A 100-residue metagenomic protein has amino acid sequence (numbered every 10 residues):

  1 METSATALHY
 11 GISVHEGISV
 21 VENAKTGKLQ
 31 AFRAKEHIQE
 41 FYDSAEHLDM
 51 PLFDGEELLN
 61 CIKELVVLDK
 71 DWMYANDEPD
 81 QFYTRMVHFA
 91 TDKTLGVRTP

Functional and structural regions predicted by a protein language model:
M1-P100: Conserved alpha/beta cores of soluble small-molecule-handling proteins
